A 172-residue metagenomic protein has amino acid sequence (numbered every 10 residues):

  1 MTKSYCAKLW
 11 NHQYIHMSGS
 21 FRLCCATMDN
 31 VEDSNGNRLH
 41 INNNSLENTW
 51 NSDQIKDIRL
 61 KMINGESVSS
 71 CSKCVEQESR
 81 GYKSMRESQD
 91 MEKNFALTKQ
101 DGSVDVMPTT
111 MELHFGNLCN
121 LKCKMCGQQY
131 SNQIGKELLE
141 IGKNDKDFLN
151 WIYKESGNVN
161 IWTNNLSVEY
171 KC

Functional and structural regions predicted by a protein language model:
M1-E92, A96, M107-T110, Q133: Accessory C-terminal segments flanking Radical SAM cores
V31-R38, E78-C172: Conserved alpha-helical substructure of the radical SAM core
